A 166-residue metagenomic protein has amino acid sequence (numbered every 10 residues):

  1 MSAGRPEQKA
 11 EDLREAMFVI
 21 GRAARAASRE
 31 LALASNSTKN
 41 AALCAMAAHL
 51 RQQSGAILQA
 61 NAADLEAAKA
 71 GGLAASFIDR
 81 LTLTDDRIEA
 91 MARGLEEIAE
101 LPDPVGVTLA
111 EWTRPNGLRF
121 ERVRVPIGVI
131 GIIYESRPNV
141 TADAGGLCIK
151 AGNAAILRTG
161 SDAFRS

Functional and structural regions predicted by a protein language model:
M1-L118: N-terminal Rossmann-like NAD(P)+-binding subdomain of aldehyde/semialdehyde dehydrogenases
E100, P104-S166: Conserved small-residue-rich beta-alpha loop and adjacent elements that most often cradle the phosphate/pyrophosphate
